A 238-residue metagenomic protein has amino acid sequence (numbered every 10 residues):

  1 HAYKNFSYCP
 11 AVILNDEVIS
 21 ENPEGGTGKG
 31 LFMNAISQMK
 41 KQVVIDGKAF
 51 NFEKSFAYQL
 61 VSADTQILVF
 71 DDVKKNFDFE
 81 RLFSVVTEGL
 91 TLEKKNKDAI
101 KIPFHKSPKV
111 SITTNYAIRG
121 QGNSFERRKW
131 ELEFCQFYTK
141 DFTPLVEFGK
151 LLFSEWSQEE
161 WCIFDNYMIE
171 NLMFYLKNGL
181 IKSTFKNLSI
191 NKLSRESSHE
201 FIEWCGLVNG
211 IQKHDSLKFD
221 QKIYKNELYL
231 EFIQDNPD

Functional and structural regions predicted by a protein language model:
H1-D64, W130-L132, M168, M173 (+3 more regions): P-loop NTPase catalytic core of nucleic-acid-dependent motor ATPases
C9, T27-A35, F77-R81, P108 (+8 more regions): Generic recognition of stable, solvent-exposed alpha-helical segments in well-folded globular domains
A11-T27, L31, K177-D238: DNA transaction DNA-binding modules
K41, D78-I102: Conserved catalytic/switch belt of AAA+ P-loop NTPases
G47-F56, N76-F79, K95-I100, S107-P108 (+3 more regions): Positively charged interface segments
D64-I67, L90-L92, H105-V110: Loop/turn-to-beta-strand initiation segments
F70-V73: Walker B catalytic acidic pair
T87-E88, E170, K177, G210: Residues at helix-coil transition
